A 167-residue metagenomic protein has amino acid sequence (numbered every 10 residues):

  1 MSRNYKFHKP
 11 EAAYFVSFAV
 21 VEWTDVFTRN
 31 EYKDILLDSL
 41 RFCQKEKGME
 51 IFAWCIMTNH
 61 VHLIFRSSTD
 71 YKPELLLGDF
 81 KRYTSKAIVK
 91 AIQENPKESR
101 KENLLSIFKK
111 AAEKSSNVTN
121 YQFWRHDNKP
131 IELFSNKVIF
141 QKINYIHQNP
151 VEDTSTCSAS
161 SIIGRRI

Functional and structural regions predicted by a protein language model:
M1-I167: Short catalytic/metal-binding and nucleic-acid-binding patches
